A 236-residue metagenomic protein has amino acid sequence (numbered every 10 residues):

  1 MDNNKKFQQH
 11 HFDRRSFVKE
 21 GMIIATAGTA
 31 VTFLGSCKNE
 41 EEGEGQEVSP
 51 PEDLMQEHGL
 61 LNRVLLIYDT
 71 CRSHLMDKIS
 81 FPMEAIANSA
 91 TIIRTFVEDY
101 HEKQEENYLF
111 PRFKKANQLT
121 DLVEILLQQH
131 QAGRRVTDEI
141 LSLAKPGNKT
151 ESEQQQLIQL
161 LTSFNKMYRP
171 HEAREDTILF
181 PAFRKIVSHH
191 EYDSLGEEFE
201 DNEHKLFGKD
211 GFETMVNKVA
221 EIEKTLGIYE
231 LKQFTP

Functional and structural regions predicted by a protein language model:
M1-D13: N-terminal secretory signal peptides
F12-F33: N-terminal export leaders
F33-T70: C-terminal segment of N-terminal export signals and the immediately downstream linker at the start of the mature
E47-E57, P82-Y100, Q118-Q131, Q156-Y168: Alpha-helical scaffold segments that form or flank carboxylate-/histidine-based iron centers
Y68-I79, I140-E151: Secondary-structure edge/capping motif, primarily at the C-terminal ends of alpha-helices and the immediately following
D69-N88, L109-L119: Helix-loop segments that flank and shape redox-cofactor active sites
V136-K149, Q155-I186: Acidic/histidine-rich alpha-helical segments that form the ligand environment of transition-metal centers
I178-E221: Preference for long, well-ordered alpha-helical segments
